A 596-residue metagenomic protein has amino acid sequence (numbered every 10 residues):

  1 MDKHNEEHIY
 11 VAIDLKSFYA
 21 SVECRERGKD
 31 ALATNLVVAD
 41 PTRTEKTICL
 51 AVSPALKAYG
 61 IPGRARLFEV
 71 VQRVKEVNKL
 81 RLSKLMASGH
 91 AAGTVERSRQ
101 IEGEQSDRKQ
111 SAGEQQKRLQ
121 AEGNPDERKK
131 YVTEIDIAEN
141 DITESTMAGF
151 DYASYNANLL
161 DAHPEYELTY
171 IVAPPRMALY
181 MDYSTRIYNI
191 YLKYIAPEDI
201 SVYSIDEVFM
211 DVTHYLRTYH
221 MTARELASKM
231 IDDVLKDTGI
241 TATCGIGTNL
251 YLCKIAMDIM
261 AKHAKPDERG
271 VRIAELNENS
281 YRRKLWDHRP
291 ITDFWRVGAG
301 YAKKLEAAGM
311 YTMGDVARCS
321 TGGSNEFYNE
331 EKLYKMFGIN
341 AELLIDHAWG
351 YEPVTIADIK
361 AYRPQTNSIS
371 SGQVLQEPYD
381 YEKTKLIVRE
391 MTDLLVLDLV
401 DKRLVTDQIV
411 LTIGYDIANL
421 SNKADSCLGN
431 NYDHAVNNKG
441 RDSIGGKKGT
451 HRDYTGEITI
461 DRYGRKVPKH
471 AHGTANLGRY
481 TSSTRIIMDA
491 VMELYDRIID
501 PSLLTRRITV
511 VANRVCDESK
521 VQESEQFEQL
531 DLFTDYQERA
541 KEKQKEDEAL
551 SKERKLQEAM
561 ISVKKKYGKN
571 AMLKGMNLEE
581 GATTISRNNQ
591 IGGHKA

Functional and structural regions predicted by a protein language model:
M1-I356, A540-A596: Gly/Gly-Pro- and Ser/Thr-rich, intrinsically disordered tail segments characteristic of DNA damage-repair and tolerance
K3, A12, E167, D293 (+2 more regions): DNA-contacting surface of Y-family translesion DNA polymerases
V22, D442-A596: Acidic, metal-coordinating catalytic segment for phosphate/diphosphate chemistry, firing primarily on the Nudix
T34, A242, D407-I409, I508 (+1 more regions): Change "...and in nucleic-acid phosphodiester-cleaving endonucleases..." to "...and in nucleic-acid processing enzymes
T47, V74, S98, Q116 (+16 more regions): Intrinsically disordered, low-complexity regions
T248-Y251, D346-A348, V405-I417, L504-D517 (+1 more regions): A glycine-rich phosphate-binding loop feature that marks nucleotide/adenosyl-phosphate handling sites
